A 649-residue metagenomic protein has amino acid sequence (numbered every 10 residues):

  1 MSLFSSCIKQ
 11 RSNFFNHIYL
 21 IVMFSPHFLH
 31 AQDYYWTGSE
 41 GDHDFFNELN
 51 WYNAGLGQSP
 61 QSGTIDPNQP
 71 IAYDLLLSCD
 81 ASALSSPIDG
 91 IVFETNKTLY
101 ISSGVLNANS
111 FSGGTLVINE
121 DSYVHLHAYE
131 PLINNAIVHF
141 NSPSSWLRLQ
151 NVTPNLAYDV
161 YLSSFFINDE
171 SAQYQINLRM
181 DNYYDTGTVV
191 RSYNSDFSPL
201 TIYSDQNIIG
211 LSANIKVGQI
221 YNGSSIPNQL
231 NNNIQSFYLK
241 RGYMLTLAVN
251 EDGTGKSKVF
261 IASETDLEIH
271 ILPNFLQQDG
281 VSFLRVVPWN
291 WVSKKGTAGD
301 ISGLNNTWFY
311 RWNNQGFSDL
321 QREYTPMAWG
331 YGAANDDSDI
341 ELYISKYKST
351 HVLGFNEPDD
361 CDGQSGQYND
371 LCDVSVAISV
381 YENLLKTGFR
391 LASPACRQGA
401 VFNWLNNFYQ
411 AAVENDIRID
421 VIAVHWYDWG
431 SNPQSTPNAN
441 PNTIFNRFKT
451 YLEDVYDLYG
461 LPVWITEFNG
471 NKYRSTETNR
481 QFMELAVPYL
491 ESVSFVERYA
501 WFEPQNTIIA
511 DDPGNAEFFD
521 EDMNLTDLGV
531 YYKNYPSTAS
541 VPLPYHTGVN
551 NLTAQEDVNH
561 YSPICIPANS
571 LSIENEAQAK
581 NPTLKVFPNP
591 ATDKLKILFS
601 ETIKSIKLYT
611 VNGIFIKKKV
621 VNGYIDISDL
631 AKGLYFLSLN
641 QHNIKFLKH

Functional and structural regions predicted by a protein language model:
M1, S5, F14, F28 (+1 more regions): C-terminal outer-membrane/trafficking sorting elements
A31-G114, S171-Y193: Solvent-exposed adhesion/ligand-recognition segments of exported proteins
A83-L84, G90-V92, T98, V105-N109 (+7 more regions): Compact beta-sheet-dominated domain cores in extracellular/mature segments
V292-V352: N-terminal carbohydrate-binding/catalytic regions of secreted carbohydrate-active enzymes
R311, P326, N356, L405-D454 (+2 more regions): Aromatic- and acid-rich polysaccharide-binding/catalytic face of secreted or lumenal carbohydrate-active enzymes
T325, V493, E497-S572: Aromatic-rich peripheral "rim/lid" segments of glycoside hydrolase catalytic domains that contact and position glycan
I344-L371, A392-G399, I417-G430, W464-F468 (+1 more regions): Active-site groove signature of glycoside hydrolases
G363, S393, L458-M483, F502-F519: Active-site clefts of carbohydrate-active enzymes
